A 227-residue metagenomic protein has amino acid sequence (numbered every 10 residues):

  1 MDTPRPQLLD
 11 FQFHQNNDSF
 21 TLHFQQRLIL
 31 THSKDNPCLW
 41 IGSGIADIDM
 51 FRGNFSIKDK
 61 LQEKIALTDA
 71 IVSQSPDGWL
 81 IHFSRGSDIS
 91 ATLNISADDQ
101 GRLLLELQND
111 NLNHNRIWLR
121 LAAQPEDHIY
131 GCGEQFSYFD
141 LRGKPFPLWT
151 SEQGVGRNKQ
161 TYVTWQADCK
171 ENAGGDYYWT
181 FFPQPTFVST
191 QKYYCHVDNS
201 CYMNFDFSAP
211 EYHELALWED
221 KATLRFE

Functional and structural regions predicted by a protein language model:
D2-E227: Catalytic and substrate-binding clefts that recognize carbohydrates or anionic sugar/phosphate headgroups
